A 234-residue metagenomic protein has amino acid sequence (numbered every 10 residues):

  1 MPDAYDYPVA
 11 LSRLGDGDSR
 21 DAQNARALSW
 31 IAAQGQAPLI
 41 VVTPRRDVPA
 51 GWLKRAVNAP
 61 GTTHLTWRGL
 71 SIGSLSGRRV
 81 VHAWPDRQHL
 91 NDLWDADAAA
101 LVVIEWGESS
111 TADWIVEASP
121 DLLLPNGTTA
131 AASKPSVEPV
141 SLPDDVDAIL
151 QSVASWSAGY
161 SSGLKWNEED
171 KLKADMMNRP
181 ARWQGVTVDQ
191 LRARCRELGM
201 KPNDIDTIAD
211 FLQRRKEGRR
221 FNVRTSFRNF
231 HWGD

Functional and structural regions predicted by a protein language model:
M1-D234: Short, flexible loop motifs at catalytic/binding sites
